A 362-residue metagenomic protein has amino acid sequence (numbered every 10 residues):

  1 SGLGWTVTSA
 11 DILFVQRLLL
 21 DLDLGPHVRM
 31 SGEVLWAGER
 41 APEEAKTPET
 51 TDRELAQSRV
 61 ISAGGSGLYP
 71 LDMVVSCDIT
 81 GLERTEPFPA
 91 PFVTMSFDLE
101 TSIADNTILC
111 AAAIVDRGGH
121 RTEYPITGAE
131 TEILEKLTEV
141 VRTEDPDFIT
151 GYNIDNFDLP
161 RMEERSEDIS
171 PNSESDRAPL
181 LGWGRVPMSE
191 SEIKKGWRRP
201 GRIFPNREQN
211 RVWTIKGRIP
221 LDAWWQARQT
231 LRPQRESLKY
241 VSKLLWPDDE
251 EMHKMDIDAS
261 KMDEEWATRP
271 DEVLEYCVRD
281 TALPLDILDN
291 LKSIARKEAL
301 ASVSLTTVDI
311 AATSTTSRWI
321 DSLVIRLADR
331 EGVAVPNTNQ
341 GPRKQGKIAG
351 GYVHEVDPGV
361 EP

Functional and structural regions predicted by a protein language model:
S1, P146-D155: Acidic beta-strand-to-loop metal/phosphate-binding motif
S1-F88: N-terminal accessory regions of nucleic-acid-interacting proteins
P26, G32, W36-Q57, S260-P362: Common nucleic-acid-contacting/processivity interface regions adjacent to the catalytic cores of nucleic-acid enzymes
V60-S62, S66-P91, M95-F97, M188-W213 (+1 more regions): Extended, Lys/Arg-enriched charged tracts that mediate electrostatic binding to polyanionic substrates
L68-T150, I169, R185, K347-G359: Conserved RNase H-like, two-metal-ion catalytic cores of nucleic-acid enzymes
N106-I108, I154, L159-R165: A short acidic (Asp/Glu
R121, D145, I149, L159 (+1 more regions): Active-site-proximal helix-loop-helix substrate-binding element of RNase H-like nuclease domains
